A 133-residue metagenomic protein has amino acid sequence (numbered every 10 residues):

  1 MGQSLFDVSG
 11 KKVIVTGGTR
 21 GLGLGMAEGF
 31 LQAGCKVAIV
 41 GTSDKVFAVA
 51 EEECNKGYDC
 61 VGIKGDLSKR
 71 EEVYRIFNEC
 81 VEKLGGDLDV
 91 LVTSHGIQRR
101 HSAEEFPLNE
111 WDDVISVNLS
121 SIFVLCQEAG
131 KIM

Functional and structural regions predicted by a protein language model:
M1-I14: Flexible N-terminal pre-Rossmann segment of NAD(P)-dependent oxidoreductases
T19-G21: Conserved glycine-rich cofactor-binding loop
A33-V49: Conserved glycine-rich Rossmann-like NAD(P)H-binding loop of the short-chain dehydrogenase/reductase
K64-I76, L108: The beta1-alpha1 cofactor-binding region of Rossmann-like NAD(H)/NADP(H)-dependent oxidoreductases
V73, S102-A103, P107-I115: Substrate-binding pocket helix/loop in short-chain dehydrogenase/reductase
S94-R99: Conserved NAD(P)H cofactor-binding loop of Rossmann-fold oxidoreductase domains
C126-Q127: A short, exposed helix-loop element centered on a Lys and neighboring polar residues
